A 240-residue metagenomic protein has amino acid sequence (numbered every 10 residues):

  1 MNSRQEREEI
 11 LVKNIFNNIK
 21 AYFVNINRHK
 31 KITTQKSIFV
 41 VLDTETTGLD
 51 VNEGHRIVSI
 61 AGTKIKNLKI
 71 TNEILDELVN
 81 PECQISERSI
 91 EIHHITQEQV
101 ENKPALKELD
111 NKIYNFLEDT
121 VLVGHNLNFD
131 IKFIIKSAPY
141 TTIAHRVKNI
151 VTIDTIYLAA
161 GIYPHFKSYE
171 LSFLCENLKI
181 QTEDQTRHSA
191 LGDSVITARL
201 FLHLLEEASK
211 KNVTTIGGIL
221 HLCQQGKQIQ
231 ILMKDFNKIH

Functional and structural regions predicted by a protein language model:
M1-K30, R199-H240: Acidic two-metal-ion nuclease catalytic site recognized across multiple nuclease folds, prominently DnaQ/RNase D-T
K13-I150, F173-D184, L232-K238: Conserved non-catalytic scaffold segment of RNase H-like nuclease domains
K103, R146-N149, H165-S168, H188 (+1 more regions): Non-catalytic, surface-exposed connector residues within folded enzymatic/regulatory domains
Y114, A160, R199-L202: A broadly conserved amphipathic alpha-helix scaffold signal in soluble, globular proteins
V121-N128, K132-F133, S137-A138, E170-L232: Acidic, Mg2+-coordinating catalytic module of metal-dependent nucleases/exonucleases that use a two-metal-ion mechanism
T152-S168: Short alpha-helix plus adjacent loop in nuclease-associated cores
